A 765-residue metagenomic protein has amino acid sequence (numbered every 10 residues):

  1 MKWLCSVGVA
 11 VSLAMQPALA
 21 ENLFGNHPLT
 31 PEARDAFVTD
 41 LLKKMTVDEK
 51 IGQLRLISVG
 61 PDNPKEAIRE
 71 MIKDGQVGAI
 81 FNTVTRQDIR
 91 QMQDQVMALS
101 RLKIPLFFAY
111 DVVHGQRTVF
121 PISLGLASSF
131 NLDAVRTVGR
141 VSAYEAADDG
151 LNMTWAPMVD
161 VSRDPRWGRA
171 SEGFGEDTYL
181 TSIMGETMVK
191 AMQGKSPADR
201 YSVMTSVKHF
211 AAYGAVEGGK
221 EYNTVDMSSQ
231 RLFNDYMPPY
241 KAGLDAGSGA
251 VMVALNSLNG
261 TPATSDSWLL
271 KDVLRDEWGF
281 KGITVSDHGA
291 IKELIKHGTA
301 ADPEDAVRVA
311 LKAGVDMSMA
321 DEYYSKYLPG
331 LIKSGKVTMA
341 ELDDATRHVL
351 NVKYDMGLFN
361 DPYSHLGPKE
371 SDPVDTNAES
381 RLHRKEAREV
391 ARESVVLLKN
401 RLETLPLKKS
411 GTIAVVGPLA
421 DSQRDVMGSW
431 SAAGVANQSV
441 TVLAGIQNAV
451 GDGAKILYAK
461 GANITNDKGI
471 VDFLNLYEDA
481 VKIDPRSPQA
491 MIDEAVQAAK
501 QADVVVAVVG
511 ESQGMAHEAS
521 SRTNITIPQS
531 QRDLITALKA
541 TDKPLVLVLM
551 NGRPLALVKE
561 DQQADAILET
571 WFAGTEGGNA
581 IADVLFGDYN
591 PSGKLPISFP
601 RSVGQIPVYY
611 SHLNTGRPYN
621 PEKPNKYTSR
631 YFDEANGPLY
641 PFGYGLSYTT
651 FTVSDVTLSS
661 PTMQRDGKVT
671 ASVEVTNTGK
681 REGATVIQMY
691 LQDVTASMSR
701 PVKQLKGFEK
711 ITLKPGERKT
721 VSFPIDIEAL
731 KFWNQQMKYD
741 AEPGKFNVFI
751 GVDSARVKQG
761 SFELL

Functional and structural regions predicted by a protein language model:
M1-L19: Gram-negative bacterial Sec-dependent N-terminal signal peptides
W3, A755-K758: Short glycine/proline-enriched turn or capping motifs at secondary-structure junctions
A20-N734, D740-S754, E763-L765: Glycoside hydrolase catalytic-domain context in secreted enzymes
